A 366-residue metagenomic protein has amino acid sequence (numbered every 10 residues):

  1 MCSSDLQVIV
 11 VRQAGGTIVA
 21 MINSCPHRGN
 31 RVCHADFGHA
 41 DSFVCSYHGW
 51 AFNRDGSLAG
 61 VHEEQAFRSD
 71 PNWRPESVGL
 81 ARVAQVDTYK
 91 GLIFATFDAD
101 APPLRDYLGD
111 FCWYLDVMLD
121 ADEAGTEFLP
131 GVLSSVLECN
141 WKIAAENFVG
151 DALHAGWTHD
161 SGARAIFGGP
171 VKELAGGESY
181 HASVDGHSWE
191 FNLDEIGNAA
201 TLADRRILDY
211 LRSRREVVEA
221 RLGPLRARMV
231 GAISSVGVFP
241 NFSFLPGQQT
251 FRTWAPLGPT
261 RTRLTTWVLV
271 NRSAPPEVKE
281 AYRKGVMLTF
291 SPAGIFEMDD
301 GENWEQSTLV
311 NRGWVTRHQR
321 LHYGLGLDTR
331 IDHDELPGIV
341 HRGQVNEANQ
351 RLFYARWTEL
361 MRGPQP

Functional and structural regions predicted by a protein language model:
M1-S3: Short, small-residue-biased leader/transition segments that mark boundaries at the very start of proteins
L6-V11, I18-V19: A short loop-to-beta-strand scaffold at the N-terminal edge of the catalytic core in hydrolase folds
V10, W50-F52, Q85-V86, W254: A structural signal for short hydrophobic beta-strand segments in well-ordered beta-sheet cores
V11-Q13, A35, A255-L257: Short beta-strand micro-motifs enriched in acidic
V19-S69: Long, hydrophobic, well-ordered secondary-structure blocks that form the structural core and pocket-lining surfaces
F43-V44, S77-L80, V236, G247: Short solvent-exposed loop/turn micro-motifs enriched in small/polar/acidic residues
N53-I93: Short Fe-S-cluster ligation motifs
A84-P366: C-terminal catalytic domain of Rieske-type non-heme iron oxygenases
